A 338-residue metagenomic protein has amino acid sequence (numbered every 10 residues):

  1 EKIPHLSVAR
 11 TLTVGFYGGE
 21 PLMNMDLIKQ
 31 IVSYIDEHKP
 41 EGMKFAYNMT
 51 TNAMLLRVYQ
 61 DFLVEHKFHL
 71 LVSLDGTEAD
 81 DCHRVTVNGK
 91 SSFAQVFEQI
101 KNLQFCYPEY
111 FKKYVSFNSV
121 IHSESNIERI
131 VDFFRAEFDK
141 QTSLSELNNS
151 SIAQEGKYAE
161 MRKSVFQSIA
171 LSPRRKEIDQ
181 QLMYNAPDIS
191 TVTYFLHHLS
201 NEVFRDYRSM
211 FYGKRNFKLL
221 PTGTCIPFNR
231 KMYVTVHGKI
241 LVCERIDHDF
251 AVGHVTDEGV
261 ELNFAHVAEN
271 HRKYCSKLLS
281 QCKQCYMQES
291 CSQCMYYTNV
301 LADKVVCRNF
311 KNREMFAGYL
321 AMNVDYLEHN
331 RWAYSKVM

Functional and structural regions predicted by a protein language model:
E1-Y17, N24-N149: Radical SAM/AdoMet-radical enzyme domain recognition
G19, V120, V236, R245 (+1 more regions): Short, well-ordered beta-to-alpha junction loops that form the rim of enzyme active sites and present histidine/acidic
E20-M23, L27, I226, R230: Secondary-structure capping and boundary motifs in well-ordered enzyme cores
L22-N24, T51, L55-V58, A79-D80 (+6 more regions): Flexible loop/turn segments at secondary-structure boundaries
N48-T50, F217, E269: Short, flexible loop segments at the rims of nucleotide/cofactor-binding pockets, characterized by
D75, K231, E244: Conserved acidic functional residues
R84-F97, K101-G223, P227, Y233-H237: Radical SAM enzyme [4Fe-4S]-AdoMet core and its adjacent flexible, acidic and glycine-rich loops/tails across
T222, K239-M338: Flexible mid-to-C-terminal extensions adjoining Fe-S/redox cofactors in radical SAM and related proteins
